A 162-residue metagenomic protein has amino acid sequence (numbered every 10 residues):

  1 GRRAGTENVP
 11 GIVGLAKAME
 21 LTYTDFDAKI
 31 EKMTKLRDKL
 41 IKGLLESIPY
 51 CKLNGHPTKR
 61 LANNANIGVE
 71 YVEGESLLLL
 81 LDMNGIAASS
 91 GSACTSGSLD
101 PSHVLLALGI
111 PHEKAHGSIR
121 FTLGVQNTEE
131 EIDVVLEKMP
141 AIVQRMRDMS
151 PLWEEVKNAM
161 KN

Functional and structural regions predicted by a protein language model:
G1-P10, Y23-D27, N66: A short glycine-threonine-serine/GTX helix/turn-capping micro-motif
V9-I12, R37, I41, A62 (+4 more regions): A general structural signal for well-ordered alpha-helical segments in protein cores
L15: Residue-level signal for inorganic ion chemistry
M19-K42, K52-L61: Structural signature of PLP-dependent enzymes
D27-M33, P49-H56, G91, M146-E155: Flexible, glycine/charged-enriched surface loops at secondary-structure junctions
K52-E70, T122-G124: A short beta-alpha structural unit
A65-R120: Conserved C-terminal alpha-helix-loop-beta "cap" of PLP-dependent enzymes that closes/shapes the active-site mouth
S96, D100-N162: PLP-dependent enzyme catalytic core of the Aspartate aminotransferase-like
